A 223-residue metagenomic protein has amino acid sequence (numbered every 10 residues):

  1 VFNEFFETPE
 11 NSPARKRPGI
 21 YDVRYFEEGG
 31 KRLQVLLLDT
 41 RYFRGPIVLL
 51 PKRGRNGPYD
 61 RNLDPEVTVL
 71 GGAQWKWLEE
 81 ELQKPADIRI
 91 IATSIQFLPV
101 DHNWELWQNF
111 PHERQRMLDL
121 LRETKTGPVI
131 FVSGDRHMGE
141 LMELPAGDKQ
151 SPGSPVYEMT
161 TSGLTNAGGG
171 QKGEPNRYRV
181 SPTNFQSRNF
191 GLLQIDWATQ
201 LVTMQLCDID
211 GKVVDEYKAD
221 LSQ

Functional and structural regions predicted by a protein language model:
V1-Q223: Long, structured stretches of catalytic cores involved in phosphate-ester chemistry, encompassing
